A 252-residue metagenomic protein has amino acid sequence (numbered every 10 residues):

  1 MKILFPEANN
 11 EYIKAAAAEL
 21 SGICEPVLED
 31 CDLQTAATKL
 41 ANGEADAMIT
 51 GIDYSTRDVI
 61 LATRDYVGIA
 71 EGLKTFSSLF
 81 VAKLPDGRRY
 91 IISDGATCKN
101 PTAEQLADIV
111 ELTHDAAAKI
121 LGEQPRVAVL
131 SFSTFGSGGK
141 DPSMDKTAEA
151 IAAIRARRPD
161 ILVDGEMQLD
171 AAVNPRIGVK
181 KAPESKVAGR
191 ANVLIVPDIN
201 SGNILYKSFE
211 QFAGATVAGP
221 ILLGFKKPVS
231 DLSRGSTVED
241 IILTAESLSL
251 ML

Functional and structural regions predicted by a protein language model:
M1-A188, V193-L252: Anion-binding alpha/beta catalytic cores of soluble intermediary-metabolism enzymes, centered on
